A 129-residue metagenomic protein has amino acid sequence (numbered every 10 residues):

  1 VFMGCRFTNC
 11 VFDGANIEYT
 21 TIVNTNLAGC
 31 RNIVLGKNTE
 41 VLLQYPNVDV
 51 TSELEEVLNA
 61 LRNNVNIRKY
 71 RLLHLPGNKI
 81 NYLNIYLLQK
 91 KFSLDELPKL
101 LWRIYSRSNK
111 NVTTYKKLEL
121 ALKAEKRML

Functional and structural regions predicted by a protein language model:
V1-N63: Tandem repeat scaffolds
N38-L129: Terminal module of membrane-associated proteins
